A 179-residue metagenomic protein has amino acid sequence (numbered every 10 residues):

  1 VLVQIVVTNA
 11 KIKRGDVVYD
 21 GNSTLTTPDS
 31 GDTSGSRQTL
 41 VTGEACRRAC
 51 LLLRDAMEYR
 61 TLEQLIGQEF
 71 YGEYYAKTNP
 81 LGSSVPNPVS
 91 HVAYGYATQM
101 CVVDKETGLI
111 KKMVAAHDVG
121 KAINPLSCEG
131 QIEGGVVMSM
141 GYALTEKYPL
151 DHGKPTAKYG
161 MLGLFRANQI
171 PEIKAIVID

Functional and structural regions predicted by a protein language model:
L2-D179: C-terminal catalytic domains of large/alpha subunits in multi-subunit enzymes
